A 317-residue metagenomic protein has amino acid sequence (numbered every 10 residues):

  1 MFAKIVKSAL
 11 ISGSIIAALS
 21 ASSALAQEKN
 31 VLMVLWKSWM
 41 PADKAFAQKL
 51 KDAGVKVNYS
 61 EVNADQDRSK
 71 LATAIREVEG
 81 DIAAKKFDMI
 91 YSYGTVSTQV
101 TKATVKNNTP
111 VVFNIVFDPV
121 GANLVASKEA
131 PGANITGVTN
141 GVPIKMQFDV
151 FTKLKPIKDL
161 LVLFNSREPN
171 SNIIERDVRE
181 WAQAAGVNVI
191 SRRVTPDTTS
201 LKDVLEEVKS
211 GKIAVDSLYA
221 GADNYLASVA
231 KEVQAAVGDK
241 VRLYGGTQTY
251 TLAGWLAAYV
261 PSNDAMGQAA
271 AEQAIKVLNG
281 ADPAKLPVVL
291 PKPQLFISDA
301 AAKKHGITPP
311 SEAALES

Functional and structural regions predicted by a protein language model:
S22-A26: Sec/Tat signal peptide C-region and signal peptidase I cleavage site
E28-K49, A53, N58-A72, D223-Y225: Extracytoplasmic "Venus flytrap"
L32-V34, A83-G94, V112-N114, L160-L163 (+2 more regions): Periplasmic-binding protein-like
F46, T136-A185, P287-A302: An alpha-beta-alpha
K70-M89, V100, L201-V215: Short, well-structured alpha-helical segments in soluble
V111-N123, V233-L256: Venus flytrap/periplasmic-binding-protein-like
D118-K158, P261-A281: Hydrophobic alpha-helical segments within soluble ligand-binding/sensing domains
N279-S317: Hinge/cleft segment of the Venus flytrap/periplasmic-binding protein
